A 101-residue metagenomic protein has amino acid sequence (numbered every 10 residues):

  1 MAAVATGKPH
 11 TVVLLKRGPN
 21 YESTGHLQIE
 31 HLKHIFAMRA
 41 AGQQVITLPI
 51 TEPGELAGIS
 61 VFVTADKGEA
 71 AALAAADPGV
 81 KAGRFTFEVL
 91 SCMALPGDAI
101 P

Functional and structural regions predicted by a protein language model:
M1-P101: Conserved, structured core segments of small domains
